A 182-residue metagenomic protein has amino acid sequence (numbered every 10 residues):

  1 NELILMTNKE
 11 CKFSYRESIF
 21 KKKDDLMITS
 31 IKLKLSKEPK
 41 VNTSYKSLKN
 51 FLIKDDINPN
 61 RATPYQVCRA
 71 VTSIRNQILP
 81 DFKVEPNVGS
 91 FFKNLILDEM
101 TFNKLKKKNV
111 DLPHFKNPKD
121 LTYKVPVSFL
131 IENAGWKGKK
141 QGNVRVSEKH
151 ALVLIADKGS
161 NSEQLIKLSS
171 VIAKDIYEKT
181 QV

Functional and structural regions predicted by a protein language model:
I4-I155, G159-E163, K179: Phosphate/pyrophosphate- and phosphate-bearing ligand-binding catalytic cores of soluble enzymes
I166-V182: Conserved glycine-rich phosphate/nucleotide-binding loop and adjacent Mg2+-coordinating catalytic segment
